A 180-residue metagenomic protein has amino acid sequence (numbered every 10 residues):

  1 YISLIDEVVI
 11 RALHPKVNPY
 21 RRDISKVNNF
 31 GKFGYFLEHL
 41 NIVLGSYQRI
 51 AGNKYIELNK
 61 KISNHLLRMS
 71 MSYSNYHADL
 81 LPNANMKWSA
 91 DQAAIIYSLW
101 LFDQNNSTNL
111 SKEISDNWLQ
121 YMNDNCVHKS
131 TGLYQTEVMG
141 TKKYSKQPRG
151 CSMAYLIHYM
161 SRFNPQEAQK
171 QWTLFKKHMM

Functional and structural regions predicted by a protein language model:
Y1-G52: Post-signal peptide N-terminal segment of secreted/secretory-pathway proteins
I2-R22, E57-A78, N109, E113-L133 (+1 more regions): Long, well-ordered core segments of solenoidal/helical folds
R21-K26, A78-A84, Y134-T141: Short linear capping/connector segments at secondary-structure termini
N28-H39, K54-E57, N109-E113, Q147 (+1 more regions): Residues within HEAT/ARM-like alpha-solenoid scaffolds
F30-L44, Y73, L80-A93, L99: Aromatic-lined, polymer-binding surfaces characteristic of secreted/periplasmic polysaccharide-degrading enzymes
L37-L40, L44, N59, S63 (+3 more regions): Hydrophobic core/packing positions within alpha-helical solenoid repeats
G45-N53, R68-N75, Q104: Alpha-helix capping at helix-to-loop junctions
N85-M180: Extended ligand-binding clefts on enzyme/binding-domain cores
